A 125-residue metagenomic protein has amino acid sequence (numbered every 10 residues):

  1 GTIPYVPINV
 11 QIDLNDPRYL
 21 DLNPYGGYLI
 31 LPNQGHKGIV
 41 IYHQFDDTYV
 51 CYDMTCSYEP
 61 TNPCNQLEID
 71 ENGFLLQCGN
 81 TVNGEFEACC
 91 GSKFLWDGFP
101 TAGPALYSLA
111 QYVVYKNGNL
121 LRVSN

Functional and structural regions predicted by a protein language model:
G1-G73, K93, S108-N125: N-terminal pre-ligand scaffold of iron-sulfur
L29, F74-A88: Cysteine-rich micro-motifs
E85-E87, G91-T101: Short metal-binding segments enriched for Cys and/or His
G103-L106: C-terminal, surface-exposed recognition/capping segments
